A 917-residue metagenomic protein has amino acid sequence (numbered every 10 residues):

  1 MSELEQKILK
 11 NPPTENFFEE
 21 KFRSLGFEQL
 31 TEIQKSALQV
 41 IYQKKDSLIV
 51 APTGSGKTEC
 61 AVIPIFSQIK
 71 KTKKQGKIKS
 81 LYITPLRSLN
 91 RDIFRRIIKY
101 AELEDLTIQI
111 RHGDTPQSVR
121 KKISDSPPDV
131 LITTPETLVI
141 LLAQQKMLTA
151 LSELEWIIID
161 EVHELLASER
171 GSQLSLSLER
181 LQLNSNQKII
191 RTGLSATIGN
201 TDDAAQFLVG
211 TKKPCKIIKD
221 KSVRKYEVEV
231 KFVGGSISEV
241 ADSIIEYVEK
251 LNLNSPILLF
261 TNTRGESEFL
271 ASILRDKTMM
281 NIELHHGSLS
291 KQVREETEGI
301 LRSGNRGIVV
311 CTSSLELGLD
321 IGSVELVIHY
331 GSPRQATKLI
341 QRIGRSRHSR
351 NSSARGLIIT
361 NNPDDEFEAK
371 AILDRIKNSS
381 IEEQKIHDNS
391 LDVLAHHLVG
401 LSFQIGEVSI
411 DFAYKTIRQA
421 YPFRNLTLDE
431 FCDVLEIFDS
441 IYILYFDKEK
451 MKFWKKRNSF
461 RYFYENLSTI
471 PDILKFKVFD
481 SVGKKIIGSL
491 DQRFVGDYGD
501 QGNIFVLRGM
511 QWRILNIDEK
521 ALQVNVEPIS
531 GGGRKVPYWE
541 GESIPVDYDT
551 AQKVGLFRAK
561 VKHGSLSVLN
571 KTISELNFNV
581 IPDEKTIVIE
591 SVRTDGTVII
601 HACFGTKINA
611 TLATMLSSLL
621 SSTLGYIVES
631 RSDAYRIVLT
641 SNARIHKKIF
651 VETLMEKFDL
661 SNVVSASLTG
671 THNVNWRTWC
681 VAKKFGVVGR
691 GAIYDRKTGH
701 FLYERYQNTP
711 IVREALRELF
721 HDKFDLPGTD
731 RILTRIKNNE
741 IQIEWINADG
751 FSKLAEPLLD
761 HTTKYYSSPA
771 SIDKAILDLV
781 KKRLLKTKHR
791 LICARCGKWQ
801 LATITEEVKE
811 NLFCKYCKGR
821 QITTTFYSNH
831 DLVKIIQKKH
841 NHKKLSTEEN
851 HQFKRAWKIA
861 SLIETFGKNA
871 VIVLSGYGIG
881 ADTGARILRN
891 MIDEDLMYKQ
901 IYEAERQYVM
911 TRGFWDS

Functional and structural regions predicted by a protein language model:
S2-K10, F17-E19, R23, Q29-S36 (+5 more regions): Helicase motor core with emphasis on the C-terminal RecA-like subdomain
N200, S236-V240, F446-D497: A contiguous, basic/glycine-rich beta-loop/short-helix subdomain that forms a polymer-engagement track
D320-G322, S352, I517-E519, T611-L612: Short glycine/proline-enriched turns and hinge-like loops at secondary-structure junctions
Y414-I417, Y421-K475, V536-P537, E542-S917: Extended, highly charged accessory segments
P422-F423, R513, L522-Q523: Short beta-strands and strand-coil junctions in structured, solvent-facing domains, enriched
D500-N503, L507-G509: Loop/turn positions that initiate beta-strands
M510-I517: Short beta-strand-centered aromatic/proline hotspots
D518-P537: Short, solvent-exposed secondary-structure boundary/capping segments
